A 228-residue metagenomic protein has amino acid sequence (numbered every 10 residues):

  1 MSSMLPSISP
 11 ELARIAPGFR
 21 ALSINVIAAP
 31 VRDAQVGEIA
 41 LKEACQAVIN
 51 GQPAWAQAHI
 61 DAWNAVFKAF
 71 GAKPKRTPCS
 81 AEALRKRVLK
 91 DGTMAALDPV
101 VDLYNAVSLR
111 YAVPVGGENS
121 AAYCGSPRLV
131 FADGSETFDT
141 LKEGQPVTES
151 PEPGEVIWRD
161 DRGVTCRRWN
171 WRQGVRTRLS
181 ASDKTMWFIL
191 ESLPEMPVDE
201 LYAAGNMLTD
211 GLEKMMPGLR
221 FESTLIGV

Functional and structural regions predicted by a protein language model:
M1-V228: Charge-biased, low-complexity intrinsically disordered regions
